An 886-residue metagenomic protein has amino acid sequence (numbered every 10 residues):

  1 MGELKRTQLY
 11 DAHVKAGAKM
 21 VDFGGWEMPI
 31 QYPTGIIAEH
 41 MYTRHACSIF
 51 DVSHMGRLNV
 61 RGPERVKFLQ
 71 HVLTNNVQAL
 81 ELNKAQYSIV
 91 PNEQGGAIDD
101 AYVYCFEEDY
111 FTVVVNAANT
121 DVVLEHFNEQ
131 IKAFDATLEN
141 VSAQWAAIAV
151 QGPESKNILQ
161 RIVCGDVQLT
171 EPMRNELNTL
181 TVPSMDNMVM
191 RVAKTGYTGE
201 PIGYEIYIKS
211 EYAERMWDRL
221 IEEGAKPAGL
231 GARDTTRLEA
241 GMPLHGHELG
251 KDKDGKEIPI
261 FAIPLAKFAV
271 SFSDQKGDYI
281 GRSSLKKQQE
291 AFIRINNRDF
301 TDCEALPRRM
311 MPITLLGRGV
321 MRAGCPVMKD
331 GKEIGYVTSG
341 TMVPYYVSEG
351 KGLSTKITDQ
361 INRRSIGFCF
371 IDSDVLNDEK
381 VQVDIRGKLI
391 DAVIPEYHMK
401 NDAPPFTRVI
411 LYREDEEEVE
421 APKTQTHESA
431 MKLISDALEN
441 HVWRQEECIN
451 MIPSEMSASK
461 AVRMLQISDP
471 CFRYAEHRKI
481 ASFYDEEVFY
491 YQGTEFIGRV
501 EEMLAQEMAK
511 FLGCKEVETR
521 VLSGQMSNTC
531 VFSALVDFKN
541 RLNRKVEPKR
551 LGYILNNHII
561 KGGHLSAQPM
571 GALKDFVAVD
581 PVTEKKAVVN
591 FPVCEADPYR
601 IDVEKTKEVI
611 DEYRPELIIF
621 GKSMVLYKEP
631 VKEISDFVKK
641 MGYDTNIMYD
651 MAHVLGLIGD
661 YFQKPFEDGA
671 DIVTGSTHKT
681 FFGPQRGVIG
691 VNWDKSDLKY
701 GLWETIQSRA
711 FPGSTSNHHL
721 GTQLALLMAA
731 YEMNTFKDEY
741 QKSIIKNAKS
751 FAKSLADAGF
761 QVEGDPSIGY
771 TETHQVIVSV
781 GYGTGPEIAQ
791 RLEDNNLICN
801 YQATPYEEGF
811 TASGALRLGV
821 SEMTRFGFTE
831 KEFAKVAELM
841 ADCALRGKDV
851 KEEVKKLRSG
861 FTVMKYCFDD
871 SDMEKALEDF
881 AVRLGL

Functional and structural regions predicted by a protein language model:
M1-P33, D415-M503, D636, Y866-L886: N-terminal glycine-rich, Lys/His-bearing helix-loop that initiates the first secondary-structure elements of many
M1-S88, G96, G231: Acidic, proline/glycine-enriched N-terminal capping motif
R6-Y10, E27, I131, D135-L306: Glycine-rich, acidic
G25, D51, V113, G152 (+18 more regions): Buried hydrophobic positions in well-ordered alpha/beta secondary-structure cores of metabolic enzymes
I258-E416: Glycine-rich, small/acidic residue-mixed loop/short-helix segments
D302-A305, A725, A730, K737 (+4 more regions): Conserved small-domain helix->loop->beta segment predominantly found in fold-type I
E417-E418, Q506, N543, K746 (+1 more regions): PLP-dependent enzyme catalytic core of the Aspartate aminotransferase-like
V419-P422, F496-R499, M503-Q761, V820: Conserved PLP-enzyme active-site core in the AAT-like
